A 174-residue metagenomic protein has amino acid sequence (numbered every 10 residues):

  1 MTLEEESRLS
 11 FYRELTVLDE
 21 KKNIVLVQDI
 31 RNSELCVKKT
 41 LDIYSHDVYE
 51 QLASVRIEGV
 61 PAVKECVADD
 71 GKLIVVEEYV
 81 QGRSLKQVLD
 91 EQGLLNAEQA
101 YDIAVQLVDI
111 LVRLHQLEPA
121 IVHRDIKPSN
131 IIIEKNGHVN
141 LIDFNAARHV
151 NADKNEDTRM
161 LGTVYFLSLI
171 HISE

Functional and structural regions predicted by a protein language model:
E20-H46, E50: ATP-binding glycine-rich loop module of kinase domains
C66: Activation-segment/catalytic-loop signature of the eukaryotic protein kinase fold
D70-S84: Conserved short submotifs of the Hanks-type protein kinase catalytic core that shape the nucleotide-binding pocket
L85-L95: AlphaC helix of the protein kinase catalytic domain
I103-A104: Activation segment signature within eukaryotic-like protein kinase domains
H115-I133: Catalytic-loop of the protein kinase fold
D157-L169: Conserved activation segment of eukaryotic-like protein kinases, specifically the C-terminal portion of the activation
I170-E174: Conserved small/polar residues in nucleotide/adenosyl-binding loops
